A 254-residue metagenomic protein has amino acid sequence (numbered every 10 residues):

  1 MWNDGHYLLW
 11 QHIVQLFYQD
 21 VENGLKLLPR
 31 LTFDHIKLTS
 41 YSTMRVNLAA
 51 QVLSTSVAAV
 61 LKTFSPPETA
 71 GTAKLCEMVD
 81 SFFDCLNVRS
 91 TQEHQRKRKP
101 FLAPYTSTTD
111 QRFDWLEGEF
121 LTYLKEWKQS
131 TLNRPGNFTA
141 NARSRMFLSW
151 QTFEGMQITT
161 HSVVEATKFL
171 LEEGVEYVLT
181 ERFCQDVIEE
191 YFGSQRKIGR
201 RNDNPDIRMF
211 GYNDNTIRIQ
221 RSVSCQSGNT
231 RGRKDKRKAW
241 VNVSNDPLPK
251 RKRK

Functional and structural regions predicted by a protein language model:
M1-K254: Non-catalytic regulatory appendages
